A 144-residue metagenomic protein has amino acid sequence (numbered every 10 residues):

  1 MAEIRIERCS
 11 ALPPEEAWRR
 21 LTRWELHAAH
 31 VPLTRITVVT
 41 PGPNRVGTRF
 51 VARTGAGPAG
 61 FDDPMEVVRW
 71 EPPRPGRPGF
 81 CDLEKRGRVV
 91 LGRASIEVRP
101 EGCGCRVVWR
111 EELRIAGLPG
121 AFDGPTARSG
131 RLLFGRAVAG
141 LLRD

Functional and structural regions predicted by a protein language model:
M1-R45: Hydrophobic ligand-binding cavity/cleft-lining segments
I4, R35-T37, V51, F80-C81 (+1 more regions): Short structured motifs
L12, D62, L132-R136: Generic recognition of short, well-ordered alpha-helical interface segments
A17-L21, H27, F50-A52, V67 (+2 more regions): Hydrophobic pocket/interface hotspot
R20, S95-E97, L133, G140: Short alpha-helical scaffold segments that flank and stabilize functional sites
I36-T40, R49, A127-S129, L142: Juxtamembrane/interface motifs at transmembrane-helix termini
G55-V108, E112-I115, R143: Hydrophobic-ligand binding "helix-grip"
R110-D144: A conserved amphipathic terminal alpha-helix motif
